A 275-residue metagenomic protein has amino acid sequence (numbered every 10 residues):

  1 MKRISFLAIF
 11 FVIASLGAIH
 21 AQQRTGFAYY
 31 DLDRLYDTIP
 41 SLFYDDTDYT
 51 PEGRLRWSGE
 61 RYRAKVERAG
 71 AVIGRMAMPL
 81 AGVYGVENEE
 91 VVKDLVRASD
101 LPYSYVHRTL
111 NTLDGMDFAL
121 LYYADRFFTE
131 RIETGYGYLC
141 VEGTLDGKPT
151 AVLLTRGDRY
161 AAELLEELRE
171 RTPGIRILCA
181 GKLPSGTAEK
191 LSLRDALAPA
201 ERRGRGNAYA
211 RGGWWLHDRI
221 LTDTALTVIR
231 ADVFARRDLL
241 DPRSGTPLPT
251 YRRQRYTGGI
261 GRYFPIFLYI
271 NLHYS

Functional and structural regions predicted by a protein language model:
I4-S15: Sec-dependent N-terminal signal peptides
H20-A98, L110, R253, N271-Y274: N-terminal, active-site-proximal structural segment of metallo-dependent hydrolase catalytic domains
A21-Q23, G74-R75, A98-D100, T112-D114 (+4 more regions): Extracellular/periplasmic catalytic domains that process cell-envelope and extracellular macromolecules
Q23-T25, M76-L80, L101-Y103, G147-V152 (+2 more regions): Loop/turn elements at helix/coil->beta-strand transitions in domains of secreted/extracellular proteins
R24-Y29, F118, Y138, P149 (+2 more regions): Extracellular structured ligand-interaction cores
Y30-L32, A69-V92, L121, L154-T155 (+4 more regions): Active-site beta-strand/loop signature of hydrolases that rely on acidic residues for catalysis
G82, V86-G157: Structured beta-strand-rich core segments of catalytic domains in phosphoester-bond hydrolases
R169-R176, L183-S275: Metal-dependent phosphoester-hydrolase catalytic domains
